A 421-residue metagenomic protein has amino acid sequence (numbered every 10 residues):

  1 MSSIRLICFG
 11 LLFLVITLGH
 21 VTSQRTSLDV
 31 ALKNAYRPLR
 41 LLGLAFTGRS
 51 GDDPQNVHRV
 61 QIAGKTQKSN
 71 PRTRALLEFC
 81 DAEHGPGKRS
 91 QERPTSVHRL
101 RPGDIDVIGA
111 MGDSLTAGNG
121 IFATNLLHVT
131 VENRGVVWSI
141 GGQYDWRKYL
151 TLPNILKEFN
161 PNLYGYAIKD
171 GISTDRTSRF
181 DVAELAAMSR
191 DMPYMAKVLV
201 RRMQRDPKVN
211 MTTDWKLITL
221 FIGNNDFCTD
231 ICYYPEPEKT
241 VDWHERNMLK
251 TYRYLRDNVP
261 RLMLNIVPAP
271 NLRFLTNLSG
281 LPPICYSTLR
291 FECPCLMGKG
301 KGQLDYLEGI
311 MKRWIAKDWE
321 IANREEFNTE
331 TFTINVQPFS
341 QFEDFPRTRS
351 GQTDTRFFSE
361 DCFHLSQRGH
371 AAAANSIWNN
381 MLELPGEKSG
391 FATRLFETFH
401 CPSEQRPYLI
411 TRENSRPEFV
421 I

Functional and structural regions predicted by a protein language model:
S2, I7-C8, L14-D106, I284-I421: Conserved catalytic region of serine esterases and O-acyltransferases that act on ester linkages in lipids
R99-F122, H128, W146-T151, I155 (+1 more regions): Hydrophobic transmembrane alpha-helices of multi-pass solute transporters/permeases
D104-V107, T213-I218, V259-L264, F327-T333: Loop/turn elements at helix/coil->beta-strand transitions in domains of secreted/extracellular proteins
S114-G118, I172-T174, E184-S189, G223-T229 (+4 more regions): Solvent-exposed loop/turn segments at secondary-structure junctions within structured extracellular/periplasmic domains
N119-T124, M192-P193, T229-Y234, V267 (+2 more regions): Short, solvent-exposed loop/turn and secondary-structure capping segments
N125-R246, R253, N271: Conserved SGNH/GDSL esterase-like catalytic core that processes O-acyl groups on lipids and polysaccharides
L163-D175, I266, T329-E330, S389-R394: Surface-exposed patches in mature extracellular/periplasmic domains of secreted proteins
K216-L220, F227-T229, E238-Y254, N265 (+2 more regions): Conserved N-terminal glycine/acidic-rich loop preference
